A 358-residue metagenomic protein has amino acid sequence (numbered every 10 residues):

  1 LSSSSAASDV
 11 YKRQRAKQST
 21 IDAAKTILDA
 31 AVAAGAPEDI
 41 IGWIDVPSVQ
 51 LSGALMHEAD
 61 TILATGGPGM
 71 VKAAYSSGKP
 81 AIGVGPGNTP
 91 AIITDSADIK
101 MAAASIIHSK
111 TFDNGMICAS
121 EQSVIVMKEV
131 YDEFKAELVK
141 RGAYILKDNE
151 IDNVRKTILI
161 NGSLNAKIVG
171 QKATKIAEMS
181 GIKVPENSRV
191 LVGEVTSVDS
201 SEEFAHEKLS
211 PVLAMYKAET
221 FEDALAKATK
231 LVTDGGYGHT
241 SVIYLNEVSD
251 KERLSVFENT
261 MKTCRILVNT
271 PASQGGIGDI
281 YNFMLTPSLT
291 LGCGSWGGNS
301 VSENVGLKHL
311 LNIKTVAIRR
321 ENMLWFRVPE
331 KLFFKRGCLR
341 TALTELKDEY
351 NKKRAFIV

Functional and structural regions predicted by a protein language model:
L1-Y11: Single conserved hydrophobic/aromatic residue that forms the stacking wall/gate of nucleotide- or nucleobase-binding
Q14-I21, K25, R354-V358: Glycine-rich phosphate/diphosphate-binding loop of Rossmann-like nucleotide-binding domains
I41-A59: A structured beta-alpha segment of the ubiquitous adenosine-cofactor-binding alpha/beta core
Q50-L51, R253, T341-A342: Short acidic active-site motifs
V71-D199: ALDH superfamily catalytic-core signature
I182-M323: Conserved C-terminal structural/oligomerization subdomain of aldehyde/semialdehyde dehydrogenase
N322-V358: An N-terminal, well-structured beta->alpha segment
